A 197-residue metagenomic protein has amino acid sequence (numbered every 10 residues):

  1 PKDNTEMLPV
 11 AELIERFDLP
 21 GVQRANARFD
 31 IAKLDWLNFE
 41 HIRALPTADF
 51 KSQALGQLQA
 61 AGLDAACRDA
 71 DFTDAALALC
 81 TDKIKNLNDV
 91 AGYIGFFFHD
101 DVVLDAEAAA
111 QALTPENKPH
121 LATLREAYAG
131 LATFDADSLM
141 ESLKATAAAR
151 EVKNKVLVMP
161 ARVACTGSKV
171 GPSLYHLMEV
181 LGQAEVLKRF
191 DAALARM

Functional and structural regions predicted by a protein language model:
P1-L104, T166-M197: Catalytic adenosine-cofactor/nucleotide-binding cores of aminoacyl-tRNA synthetases and other
A109-C165, V170: C-terminal accessory/binding modules appended to enzymatic or scaffolding proteins
